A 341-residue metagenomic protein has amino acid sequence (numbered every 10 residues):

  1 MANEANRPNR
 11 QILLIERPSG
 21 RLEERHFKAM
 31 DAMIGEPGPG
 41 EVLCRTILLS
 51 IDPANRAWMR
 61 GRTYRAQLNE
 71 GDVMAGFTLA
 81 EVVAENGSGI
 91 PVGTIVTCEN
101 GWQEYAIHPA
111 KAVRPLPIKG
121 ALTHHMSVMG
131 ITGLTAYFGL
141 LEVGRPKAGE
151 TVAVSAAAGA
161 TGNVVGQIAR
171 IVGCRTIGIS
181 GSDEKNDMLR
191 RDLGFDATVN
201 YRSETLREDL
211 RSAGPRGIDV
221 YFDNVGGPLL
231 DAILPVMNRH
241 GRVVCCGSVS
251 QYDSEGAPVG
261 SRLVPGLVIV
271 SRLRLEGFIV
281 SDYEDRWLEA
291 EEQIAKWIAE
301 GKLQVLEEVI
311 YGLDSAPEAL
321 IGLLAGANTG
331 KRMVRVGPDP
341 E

Functional and structural regions predicted by a protein language model:
A2-R7, S281-E341: C-terminal hydrophobic helical "lid"/dimerization subdomain of Rossmann-like NAD(P)H-dependent oxidoreductases
M33-I51, M59-W102: Glycine-rich beta-strand-centered segment in the early N-terminal region that forms part of a ligand/cofactor-binding
M74-E81, S88-A156, K302: NAD(P)H dinucleotide-binding glycine-rich loop of Rossmann-like/cofactor-binding domains, especially the beta1-alpha1
V83-G89, G178-M188, R202, L206 (+3 more regions): Short glycine/proline-centered loop/turn elements that form peptide/ligand docking sites
T97, A153, V199, D219-F222: N-terminal Rossmann-like NAD(P) cofactor-binding module of classical short-chain dehydrogenase/reductase
V128-E204: Mid-domain Rossmann-like dinucleotide-binding core that forms the NAD(H)/NADP(H) cofactor-binding site
R190, P228-L303, V336-E341: Glycine-rich phosphate-binding loop and adjacent beta-alpha segment of Rossmann(oid) nucleotide-cofactor-binding
T205-R216: Short amphipathic alpha-helix with an adjacent loop that forms part of the alpha/beta core around
